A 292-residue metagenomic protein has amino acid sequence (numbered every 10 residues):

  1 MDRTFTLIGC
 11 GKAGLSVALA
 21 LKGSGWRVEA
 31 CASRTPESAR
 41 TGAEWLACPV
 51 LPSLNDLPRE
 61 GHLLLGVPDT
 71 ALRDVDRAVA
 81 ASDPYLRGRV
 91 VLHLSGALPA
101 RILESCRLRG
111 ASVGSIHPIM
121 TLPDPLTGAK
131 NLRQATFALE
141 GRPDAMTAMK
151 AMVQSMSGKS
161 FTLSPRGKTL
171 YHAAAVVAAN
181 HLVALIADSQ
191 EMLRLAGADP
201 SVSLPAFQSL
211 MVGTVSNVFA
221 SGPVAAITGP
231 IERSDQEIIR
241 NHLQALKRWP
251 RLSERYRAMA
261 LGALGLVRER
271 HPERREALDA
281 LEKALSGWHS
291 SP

Functional and structural regions predicted by a protein language model:
M1-L54, P58: NAD(P)+-binding Rossmann beta1-loop-alpha1 motif at the extreme N-terminus of oxidoreductases
M1-T4, G88, Q134: Phosphate-coordination loops involved in phosphoryl transfer and adenosine-cofactor binding
F5-L7, L65, L139: Hydrophobic Val/Ile/Leu positions in short beta-strands of Rossmann-like dinucleotide-binding domains
E29-S33, V91-L94, L139: Short, hydrophobic beta-strand segments that form beta-sheet elements in well-ordered domains
P36, P49-T127: Rossmann-like NAD(P)(H) cofactor-binding subdomain of soluble oxidoreductases
T41-W45, C106-L108, S112, T127-A220 (+1 more regions): Internal alpha-helical scaffold of NAD(P)-dependent oxidoreductase catalytic cores
G42, E273-P292: Short, basic/aromatic-enriched C-terminal tail that caps enzymatic domains
S216-E276: Interdomain hinge/lid region at the active-site interface of Rossmann-like NAD(P)-dependent oxidoreductases
